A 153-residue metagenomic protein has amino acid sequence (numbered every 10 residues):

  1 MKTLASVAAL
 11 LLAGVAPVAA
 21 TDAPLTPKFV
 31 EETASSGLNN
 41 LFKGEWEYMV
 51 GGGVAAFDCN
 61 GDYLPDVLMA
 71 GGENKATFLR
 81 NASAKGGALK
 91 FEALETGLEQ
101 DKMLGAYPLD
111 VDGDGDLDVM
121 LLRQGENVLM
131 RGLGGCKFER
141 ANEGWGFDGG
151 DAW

Functional and structural regions predicted by a protein language model:
M1, P17-W153: Acidic, glycine/proline-rich Ca2+-coordinating loop motifs
A5-G14: Bacterial N-terminal signal peptides
